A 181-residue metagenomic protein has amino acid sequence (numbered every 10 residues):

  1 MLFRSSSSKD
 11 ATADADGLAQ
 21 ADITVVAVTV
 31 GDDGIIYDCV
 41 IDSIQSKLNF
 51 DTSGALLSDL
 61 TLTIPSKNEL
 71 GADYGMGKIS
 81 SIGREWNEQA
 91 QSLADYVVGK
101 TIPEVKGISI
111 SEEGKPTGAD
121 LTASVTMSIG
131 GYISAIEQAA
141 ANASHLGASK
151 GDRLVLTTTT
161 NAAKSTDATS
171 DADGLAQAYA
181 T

Functional and structural regions predicted by a protein language model:
R4-T181: Active-site- and interface-proximal helix/loop "cap" or "latch" segments in soluble metabolic and energy-transducing
